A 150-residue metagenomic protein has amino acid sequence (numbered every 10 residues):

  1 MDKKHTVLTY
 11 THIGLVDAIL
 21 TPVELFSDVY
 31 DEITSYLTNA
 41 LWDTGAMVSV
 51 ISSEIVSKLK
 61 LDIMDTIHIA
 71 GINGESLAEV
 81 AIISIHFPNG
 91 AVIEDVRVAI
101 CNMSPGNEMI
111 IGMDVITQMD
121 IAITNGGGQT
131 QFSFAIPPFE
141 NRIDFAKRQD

Functional and structural regions predicted by a protein language model:
M1-D150: Pepsin/retropepsin-fold aspartyl endopeptidases
